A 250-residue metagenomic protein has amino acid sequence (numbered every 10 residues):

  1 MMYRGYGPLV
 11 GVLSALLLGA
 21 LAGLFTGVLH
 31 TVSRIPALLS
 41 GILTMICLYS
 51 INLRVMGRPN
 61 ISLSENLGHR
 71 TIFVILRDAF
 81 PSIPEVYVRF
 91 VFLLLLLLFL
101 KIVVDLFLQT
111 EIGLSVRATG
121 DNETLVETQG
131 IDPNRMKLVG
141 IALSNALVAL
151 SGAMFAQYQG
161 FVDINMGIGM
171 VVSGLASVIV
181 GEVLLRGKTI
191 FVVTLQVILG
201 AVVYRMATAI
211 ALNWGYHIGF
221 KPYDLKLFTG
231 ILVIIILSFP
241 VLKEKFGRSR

Functional and structural regions predicted by a protein language model:
G7, A22, V86-G167: Helix-loop-helix "hairpin" substructures at the membrane interface of multi-pass membrane proteins
P8-I46, I51, L97-K101, G200 (+1 more regions): Alpha-helical transmembrane segments within multi-pass membrane transporters and channels
L9-L17, L39, F90-L95, L138-A142 (+3 more regions): Hydrophobic alpha-helical transmembrane segments
L13, V148, G152-K226: Transmembrane alpha-helical segments in multi-pass inner-membrane proteins
L17-L18, V28, G41-F80, N145-N165 (+3 more regions): Alpha-helical transmembrane segments in inner-membrane proteins
A37, G41-L43, L48-Q109, F220 (+2 more regions): Transmembrane helix-bundle core of multi-pass membrane transporters and related energy-transducing complexes
Y49-S50, L93-V104, S144-G152, L175-E182 (+2 more regions): Hydrophobic core segments of alpha-helical transmembrane domains in multi-pass membrane transport and ion-translocation
D121-T128, D132-R135, K188, V192-L195 (+1 more regions): Cytosolic-side transmembrane-helix boundaries in multi-pass membrane proteins
